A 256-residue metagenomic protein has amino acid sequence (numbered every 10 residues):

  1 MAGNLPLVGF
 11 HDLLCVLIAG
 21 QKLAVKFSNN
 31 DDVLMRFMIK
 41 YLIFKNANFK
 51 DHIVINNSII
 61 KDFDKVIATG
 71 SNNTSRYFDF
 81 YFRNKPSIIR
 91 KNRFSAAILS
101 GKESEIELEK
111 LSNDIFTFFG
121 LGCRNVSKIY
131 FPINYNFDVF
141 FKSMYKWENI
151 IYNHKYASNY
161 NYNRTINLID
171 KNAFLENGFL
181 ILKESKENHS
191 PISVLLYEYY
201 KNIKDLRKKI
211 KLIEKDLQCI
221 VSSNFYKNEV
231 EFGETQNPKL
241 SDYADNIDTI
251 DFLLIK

Functional and structural regions predicted by a protein language model:
M1-I43: Conserved small-residue-rich beta-alpha loop and adjacent elements that most often cradle the phosphate/pyrophosphate
M1-N4, N56-D62, N72-T74, L180-S193: Donor nucleotide-activated moiety binding/catalytic core segment of transferases that use nucleotide-activated donors
D12, Y77-F78, K209: A short acidic, amphipathic alpha-helical/loop segment
L14-C15, R83, Y145-W147: Short, solvent-exposed amphipathic alpha-helical segments in soluble enzyme and RNA/protein-processing domains
S28-D31, R90-S95, E234-K239: Short, acidic/turn-prone active-site loops that include or flank metal/cofactor- and phosphate-binding residues
M35-M38, F78, F140: Hydrophobic packing residues within well-ordered alpha-helices of enzyme cores
N46-Y135, A244-I255: Conserved NAD(P)+-binding/catalytic subdomain of aldehyde/semialdehyde dehydrogenases
G120-V126, Y130-K256: NAD(P)-dependent aldehyde/semialdehyde dehydrogenase
